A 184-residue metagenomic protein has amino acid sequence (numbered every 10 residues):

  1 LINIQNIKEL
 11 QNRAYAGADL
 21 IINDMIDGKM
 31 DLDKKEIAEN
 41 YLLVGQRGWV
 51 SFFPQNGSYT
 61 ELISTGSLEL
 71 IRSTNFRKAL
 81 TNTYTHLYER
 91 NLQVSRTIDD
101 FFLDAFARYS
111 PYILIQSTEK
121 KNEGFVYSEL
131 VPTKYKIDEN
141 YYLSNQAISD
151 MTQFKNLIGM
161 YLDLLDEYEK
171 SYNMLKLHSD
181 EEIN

Functional and structural regions predicted by a protein language model:
L1-N184: Long, hydrophobic alpha-helical segments that serve as membrane-spanning/inserting helices
